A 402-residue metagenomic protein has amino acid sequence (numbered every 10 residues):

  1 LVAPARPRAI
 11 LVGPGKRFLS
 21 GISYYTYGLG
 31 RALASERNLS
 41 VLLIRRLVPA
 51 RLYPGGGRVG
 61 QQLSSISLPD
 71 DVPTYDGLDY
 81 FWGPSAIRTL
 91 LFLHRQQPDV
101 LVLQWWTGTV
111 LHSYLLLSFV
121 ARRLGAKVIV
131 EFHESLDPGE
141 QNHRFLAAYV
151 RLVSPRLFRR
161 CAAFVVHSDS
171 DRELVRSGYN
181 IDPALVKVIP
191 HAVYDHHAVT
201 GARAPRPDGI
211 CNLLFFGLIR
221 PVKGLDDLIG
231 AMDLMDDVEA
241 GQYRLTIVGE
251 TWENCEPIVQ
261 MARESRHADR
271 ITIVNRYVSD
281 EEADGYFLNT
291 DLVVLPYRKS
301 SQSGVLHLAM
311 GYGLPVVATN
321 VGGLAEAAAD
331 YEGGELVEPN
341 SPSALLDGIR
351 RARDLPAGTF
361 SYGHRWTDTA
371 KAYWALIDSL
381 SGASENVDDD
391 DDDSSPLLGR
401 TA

Functional and structural regions predicted by a protein language model:
G13-L19, G30-R95, E250-N254: N-terminal strand-loop element at the rim of the active site of nucleotide-sugar-dependent glycosyltransferases
F119-R123, L146-F164: Membrane-proximal helix-turn-helix segments that form the acceptor-binding/catalytic region of lipid-linked
A162, G285-S301, L314: Acidic donor-binding loop of glycosyltransferase active sites
S170, A192: Carbohydrate-associated surface elements
P205-K223, I229-M232, T246: Conserved donor-binding/catalytic core segment of Leloir-type glycosyltransferases
I258-Y277, E281: Nucleotide-activated donor-binding/catalytic signature segment of Leloir-type glycosyltransferases, i.e., the conserved
P315-N320: Short hydrophobic beta-strand element within catalytic cores of glycosyltransferases and related nucleotide-activated
D330-Y331, E335-P342, I349-D354: Conserved acidic donor-binding segment of nucleotide-sugar-dependent glycosyltransferases
